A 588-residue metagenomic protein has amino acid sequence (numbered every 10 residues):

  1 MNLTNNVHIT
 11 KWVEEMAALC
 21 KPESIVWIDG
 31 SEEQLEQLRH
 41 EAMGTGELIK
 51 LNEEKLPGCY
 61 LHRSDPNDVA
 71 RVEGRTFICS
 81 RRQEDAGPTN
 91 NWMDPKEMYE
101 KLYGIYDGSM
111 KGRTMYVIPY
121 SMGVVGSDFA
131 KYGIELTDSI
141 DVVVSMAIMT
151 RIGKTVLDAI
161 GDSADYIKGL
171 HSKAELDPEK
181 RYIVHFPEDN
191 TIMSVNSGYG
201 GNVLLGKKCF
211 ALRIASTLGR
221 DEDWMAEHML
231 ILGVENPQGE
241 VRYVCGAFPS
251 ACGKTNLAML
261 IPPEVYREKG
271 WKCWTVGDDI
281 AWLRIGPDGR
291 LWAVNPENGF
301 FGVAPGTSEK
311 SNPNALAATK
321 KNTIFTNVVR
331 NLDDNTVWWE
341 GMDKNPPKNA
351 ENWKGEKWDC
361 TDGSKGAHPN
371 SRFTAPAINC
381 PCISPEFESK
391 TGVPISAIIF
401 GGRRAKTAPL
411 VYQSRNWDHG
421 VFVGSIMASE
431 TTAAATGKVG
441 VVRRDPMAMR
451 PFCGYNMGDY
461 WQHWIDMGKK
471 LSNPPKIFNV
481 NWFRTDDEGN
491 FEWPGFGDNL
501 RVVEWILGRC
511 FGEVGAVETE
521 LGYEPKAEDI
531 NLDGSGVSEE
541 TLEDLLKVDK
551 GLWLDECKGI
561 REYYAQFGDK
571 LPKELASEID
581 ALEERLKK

Functional and structural regions predicted by a protein language model:
N2-C252, P262-K588: Conserved internal helical-beta-strand scaffold that buttresses enzyme catalytic cores
L257: Hydrophobic positions on the alpha1 helix immediately C-terminal to the Walker A/P-loop
